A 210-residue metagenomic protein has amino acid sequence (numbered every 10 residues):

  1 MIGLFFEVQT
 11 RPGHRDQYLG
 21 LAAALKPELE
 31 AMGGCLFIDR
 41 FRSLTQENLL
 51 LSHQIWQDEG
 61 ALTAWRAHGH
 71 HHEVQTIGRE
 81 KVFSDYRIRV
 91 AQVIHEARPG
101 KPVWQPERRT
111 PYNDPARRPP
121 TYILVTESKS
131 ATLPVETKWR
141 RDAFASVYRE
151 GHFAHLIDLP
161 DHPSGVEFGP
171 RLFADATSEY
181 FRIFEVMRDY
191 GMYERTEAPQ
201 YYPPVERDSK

Functional and structural regions predicted by a protein language model:
M1-L49, E59-R66, K81-K210: Short S/T/G/P-rich N-terminal loop/turn motif that feeds into the first structured element of a domain
I55: Sensory beta-strand/linker motifs that couple input domains to effectors
V74: A short beta-strand-loop micro-motif that forms or neighbors metal/cofactor- and ligand-binding patches at active-site
